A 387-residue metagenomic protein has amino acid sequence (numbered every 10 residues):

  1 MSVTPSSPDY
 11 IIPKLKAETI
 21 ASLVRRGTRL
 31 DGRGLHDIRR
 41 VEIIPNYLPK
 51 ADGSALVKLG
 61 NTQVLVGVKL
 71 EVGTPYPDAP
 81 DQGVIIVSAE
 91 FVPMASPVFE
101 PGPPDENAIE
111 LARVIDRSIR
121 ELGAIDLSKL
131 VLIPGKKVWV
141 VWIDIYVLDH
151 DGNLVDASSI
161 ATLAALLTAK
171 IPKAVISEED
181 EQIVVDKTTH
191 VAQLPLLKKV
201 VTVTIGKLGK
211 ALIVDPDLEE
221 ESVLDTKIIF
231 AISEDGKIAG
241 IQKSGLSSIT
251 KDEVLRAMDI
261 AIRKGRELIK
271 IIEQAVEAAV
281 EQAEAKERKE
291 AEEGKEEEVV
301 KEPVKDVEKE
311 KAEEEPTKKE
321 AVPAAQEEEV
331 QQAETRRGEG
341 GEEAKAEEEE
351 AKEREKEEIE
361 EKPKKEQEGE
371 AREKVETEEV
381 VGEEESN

Functional and structural regions predicted by a protein language model:
M1-N387: Polyanion-binding surfaces on beta-sheet-dominated domains and ring/shell assemblies
